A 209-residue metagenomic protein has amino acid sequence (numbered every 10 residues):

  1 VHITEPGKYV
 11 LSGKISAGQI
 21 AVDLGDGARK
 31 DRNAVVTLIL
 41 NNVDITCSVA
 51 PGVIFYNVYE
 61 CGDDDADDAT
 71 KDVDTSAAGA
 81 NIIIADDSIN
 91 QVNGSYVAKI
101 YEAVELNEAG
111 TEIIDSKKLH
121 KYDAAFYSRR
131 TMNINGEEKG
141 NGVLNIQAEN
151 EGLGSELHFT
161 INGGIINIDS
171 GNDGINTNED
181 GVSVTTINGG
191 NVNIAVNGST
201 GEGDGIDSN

Functional and structural regions predicted by a protein language model:
V1-N209: A composition-driven surface/loop motif
